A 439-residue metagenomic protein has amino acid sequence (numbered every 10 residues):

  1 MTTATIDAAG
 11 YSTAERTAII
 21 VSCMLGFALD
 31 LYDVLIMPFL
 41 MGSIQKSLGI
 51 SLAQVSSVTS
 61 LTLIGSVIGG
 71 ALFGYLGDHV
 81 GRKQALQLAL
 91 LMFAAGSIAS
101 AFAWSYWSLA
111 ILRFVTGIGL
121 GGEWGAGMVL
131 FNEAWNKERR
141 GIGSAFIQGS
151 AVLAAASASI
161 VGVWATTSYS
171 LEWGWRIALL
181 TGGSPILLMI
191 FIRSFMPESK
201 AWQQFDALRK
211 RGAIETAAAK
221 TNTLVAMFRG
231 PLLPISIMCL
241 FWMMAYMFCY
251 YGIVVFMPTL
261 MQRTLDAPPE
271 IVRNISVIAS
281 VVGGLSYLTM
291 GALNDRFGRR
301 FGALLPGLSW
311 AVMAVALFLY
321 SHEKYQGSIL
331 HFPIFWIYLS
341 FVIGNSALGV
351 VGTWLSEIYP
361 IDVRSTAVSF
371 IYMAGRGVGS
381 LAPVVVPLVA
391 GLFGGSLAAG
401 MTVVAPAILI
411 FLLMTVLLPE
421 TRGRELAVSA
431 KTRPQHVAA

Functional and structural regions predicted by a protein language model:
M1-Y32: Cytosolic juxtamembrane N-terminal segment immediately preceding the first transmembrane helix of multi-pass
M37-P38, P231-G284, P383: Extracytoplasmic gate region of multi-pass secondary transporters
G49, G81, F102-S108, N136 (+2 more regions): Helix-breaking motifs and short loop linkers at transmembrane-helix boundaries and internal kinks in secondary membrane
I68-W104: Conserved MFS/SLC helix-loop-helix module at the cytosolic interface between two early adjacent transmembrane helices
H79-L90, R296-L308: Cytoplasmic membrane-interface "Motif A"-like loop-to-helix N-cap segments of 12-TM Major Facilitator Superfamily
L91-W104, S309-Q326: C-terminal ends and interior cores of transmembrane alpha-helices in multi-pass membrane transporters/permeases
L112-G149: Cytoplasmic helix-loop-helix junction between adjacent transmembrane helices in 12-TM secondary transporters
G141-T166, P185, Y372-P383: Glycine-rich segments within core transmembrane alpha-helices of 12-TM secondary carriers
